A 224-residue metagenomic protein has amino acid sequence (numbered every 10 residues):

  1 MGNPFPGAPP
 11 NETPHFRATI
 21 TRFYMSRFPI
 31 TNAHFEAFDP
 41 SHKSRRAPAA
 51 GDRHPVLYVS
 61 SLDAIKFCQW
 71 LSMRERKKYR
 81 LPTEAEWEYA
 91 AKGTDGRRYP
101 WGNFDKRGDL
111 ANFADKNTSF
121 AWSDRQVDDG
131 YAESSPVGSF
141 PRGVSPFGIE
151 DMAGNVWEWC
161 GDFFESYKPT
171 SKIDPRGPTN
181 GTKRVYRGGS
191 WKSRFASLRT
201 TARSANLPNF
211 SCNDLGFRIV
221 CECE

Functional and structural regions predicted by a protein language model:
M1-R45, V59-L62, A153-G154: A short glycine-rich, aromatic-capped structural motif
N3-G7, A47-R53, L57-A202, S211 (+1 more regions): Functional-site microenvironments in short loops/helix caps that host divalent-cation chemistry
E12-R17, N180, N209-S211: A generic structural micro-feature
A205-N206: Short, positively biased Gly/Pro-containing turn/loop motifs at secondary-structure boundaries
D214-G216: Short hydrophobic/aromatic beta-strand or adjacent loop that forms the aromatic wall/cage of a ligand/substrate-binding
